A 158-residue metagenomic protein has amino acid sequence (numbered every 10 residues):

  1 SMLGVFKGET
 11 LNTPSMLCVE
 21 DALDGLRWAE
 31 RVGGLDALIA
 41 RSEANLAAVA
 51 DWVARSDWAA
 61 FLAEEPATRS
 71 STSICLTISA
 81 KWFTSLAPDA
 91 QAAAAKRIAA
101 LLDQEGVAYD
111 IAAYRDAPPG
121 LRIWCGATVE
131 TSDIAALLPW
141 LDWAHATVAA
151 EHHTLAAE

Functional and structural regions predicted by a protein language model:
S1-W52, E65: Active-site C-terminal subdomain of aminotransferase-like
N12-S15, P88, A127: Hydrophobic alpha-helical scaffolding
M16, S70, D103, A117-P119: A generic structural signal for well-ordered coil/turn residues at beta-strand boundaries that shape enzyme active-site
W28, A48, W52-S56, R97-V107 (+1 more regions): Generic non-transmembrane alpha-helical segments
V32-G34, R55-L62, A149-H153: Surface-exposed helix-capping loop/turn segments at secondary-structure junctions
A59-A63, V107-A113: A short linear hydrophobic-aromatic micro-motif
A60-L102: Conserved PLP-binding catalytic core of the aspartate aminotransferase-like
R115-E158: PLP-dependent enzyme catalytic core of the Aspartate aminotransferase-like
